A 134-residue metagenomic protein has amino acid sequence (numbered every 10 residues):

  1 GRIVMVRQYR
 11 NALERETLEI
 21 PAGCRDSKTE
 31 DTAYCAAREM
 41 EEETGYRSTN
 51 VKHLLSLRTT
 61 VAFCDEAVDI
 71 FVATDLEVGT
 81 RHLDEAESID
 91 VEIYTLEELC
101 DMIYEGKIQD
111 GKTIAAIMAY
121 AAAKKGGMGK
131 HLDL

Functional and structural regions predicted by a protein language model:
R2-R38, R81: Conserved Nudix-box catalytic region and its N-terminal flanking loop in Nudix hydrolases and closely related
E16, H53, A86-L134: Nudix hydrolase/Nudix homology domain
E19, I70, I93: Short aromatic/basic micro-patch
K28, L55-V61: Short helix-to-loop capping/linker segments positioned immediately adjacent to catalytic or ligand/cofactor-binding
E43: Short alpha-helical functional segments enriched in proximate histidine and acidic residues
R47-L54: A short coil-to-beta-strand element that immediately follows conserved catalytic motifs
T60-G79: Active-site-adjacent beta-strand/loop module that shapes the phosphate/pyrophosphate-binding cleft
